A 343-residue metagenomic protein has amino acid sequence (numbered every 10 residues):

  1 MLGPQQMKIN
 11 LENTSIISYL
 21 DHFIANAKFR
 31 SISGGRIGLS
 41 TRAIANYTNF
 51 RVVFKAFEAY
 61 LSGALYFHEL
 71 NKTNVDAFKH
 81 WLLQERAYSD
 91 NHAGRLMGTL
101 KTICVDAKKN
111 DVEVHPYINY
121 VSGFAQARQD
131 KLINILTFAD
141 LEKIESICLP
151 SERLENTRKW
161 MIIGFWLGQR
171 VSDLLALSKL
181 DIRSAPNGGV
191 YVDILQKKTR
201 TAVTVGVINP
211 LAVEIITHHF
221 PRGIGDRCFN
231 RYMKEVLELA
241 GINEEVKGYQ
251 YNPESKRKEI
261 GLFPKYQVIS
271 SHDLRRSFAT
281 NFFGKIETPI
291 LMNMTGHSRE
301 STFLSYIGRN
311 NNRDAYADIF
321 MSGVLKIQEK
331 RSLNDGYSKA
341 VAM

Functional and structural regions predicted by a protein language model:
K28-A45, F54-L132, I147: N-terminal core-binding DNA-recognition domain of tyrosine recombinases/integrases
G94, I118-V171, N187, G225-R227: Basic, Lys/Arg- and aromatic-enriched nucleic-acid-binding interface segment
V105-H115, I162-G188: Short, charged phosphate-coordinating catalytic segments
I135, Q196-R200, T288, T295-F320: Catalytic-site neighborhood detector that most strongly recognizes the C-terminal catalytic loop/helix of tyrosine
A176-I215: Conserved tyrosine-mediated DNA breakage-rejoining catalytic core shared by Y-recombinases
I182-G188, G284-Y306, N334-S338: Short, polar N-cap/turn motifs at the start of nucleic acid-interacting alpha helices
G223, K234-N293: Short, basic (Lys/Arg/His-rich) helix/loop patches that form interaction surfaces in the mid-to-C-terminal regions
R231, I242, F320-M343: C-terminal secondary-structure termini that scaffold catalytic or DNA-interacting sites
